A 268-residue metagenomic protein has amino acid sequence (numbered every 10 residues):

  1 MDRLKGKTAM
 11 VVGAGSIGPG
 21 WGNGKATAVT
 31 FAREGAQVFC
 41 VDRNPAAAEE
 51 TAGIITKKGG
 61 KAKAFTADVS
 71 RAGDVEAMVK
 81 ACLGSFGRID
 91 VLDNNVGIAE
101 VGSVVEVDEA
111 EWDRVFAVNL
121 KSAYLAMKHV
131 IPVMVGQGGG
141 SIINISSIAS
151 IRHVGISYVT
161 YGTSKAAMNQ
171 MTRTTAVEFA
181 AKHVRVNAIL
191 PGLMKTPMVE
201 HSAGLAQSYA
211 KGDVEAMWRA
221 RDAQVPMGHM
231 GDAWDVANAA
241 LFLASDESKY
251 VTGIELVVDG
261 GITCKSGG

Functional and structural regions predicted by a protein language model:
D2-F39: Canonical Rossmann dinucleotide-binding motif of NAD(H)/NADP(H)-dependent dehydrogenases/reductases, specifically
P45-A46, F65-M78, E109, W234-D235: The beta1-alpha1 cofactor-binding region of Rossmann-like NAD(H)/NADP(H)-dependent oxidoreductases
S103-V104, E111-F116, R221: Substrate-binding pocket helix/loop in short-chain dehydrogenase/reductase
M127, S164, T172: Active-site helix of classical SDR
P132, V177-A181, K249: Alpha-helical segment proximal to the catalytic Tyr-Lys
S147: Residue(s) in the substrate-gating loop at a strand-loop-helix junction that position the organic substrate next
A240-L241, T252-G268: Short C-terminal tail/terminal secondary-structure segment of NAD(P)H-dependent dehydrogenase/reductase domains
